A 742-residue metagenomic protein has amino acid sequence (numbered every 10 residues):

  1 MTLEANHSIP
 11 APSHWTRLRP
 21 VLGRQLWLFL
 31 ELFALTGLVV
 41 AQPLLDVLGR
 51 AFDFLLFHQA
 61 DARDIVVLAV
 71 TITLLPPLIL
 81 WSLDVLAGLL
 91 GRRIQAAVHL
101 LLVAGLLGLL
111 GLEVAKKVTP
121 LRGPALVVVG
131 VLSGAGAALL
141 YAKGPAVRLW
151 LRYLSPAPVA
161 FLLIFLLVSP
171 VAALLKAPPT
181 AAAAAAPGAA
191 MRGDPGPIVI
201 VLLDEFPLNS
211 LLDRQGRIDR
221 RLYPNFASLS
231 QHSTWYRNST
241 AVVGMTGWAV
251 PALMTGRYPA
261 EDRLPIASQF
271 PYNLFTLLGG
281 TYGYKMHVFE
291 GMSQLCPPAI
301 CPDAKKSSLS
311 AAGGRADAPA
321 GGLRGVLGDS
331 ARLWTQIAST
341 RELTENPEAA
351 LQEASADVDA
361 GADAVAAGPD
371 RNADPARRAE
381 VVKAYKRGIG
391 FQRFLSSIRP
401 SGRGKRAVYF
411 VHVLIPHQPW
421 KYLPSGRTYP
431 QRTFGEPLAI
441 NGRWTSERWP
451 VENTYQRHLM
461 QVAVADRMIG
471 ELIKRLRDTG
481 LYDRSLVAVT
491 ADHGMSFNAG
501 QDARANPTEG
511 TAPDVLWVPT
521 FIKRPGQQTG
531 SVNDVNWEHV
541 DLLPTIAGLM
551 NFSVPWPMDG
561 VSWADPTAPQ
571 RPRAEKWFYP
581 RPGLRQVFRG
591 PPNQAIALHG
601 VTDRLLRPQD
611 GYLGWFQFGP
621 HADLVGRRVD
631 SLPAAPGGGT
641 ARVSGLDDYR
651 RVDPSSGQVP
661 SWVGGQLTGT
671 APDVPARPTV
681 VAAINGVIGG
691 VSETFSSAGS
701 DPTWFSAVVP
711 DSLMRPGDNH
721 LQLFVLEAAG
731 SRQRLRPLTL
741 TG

Functional and structural regions predicted by a protein language model:
T2-G742: Catalytic domains that recognize anionic headgroups
